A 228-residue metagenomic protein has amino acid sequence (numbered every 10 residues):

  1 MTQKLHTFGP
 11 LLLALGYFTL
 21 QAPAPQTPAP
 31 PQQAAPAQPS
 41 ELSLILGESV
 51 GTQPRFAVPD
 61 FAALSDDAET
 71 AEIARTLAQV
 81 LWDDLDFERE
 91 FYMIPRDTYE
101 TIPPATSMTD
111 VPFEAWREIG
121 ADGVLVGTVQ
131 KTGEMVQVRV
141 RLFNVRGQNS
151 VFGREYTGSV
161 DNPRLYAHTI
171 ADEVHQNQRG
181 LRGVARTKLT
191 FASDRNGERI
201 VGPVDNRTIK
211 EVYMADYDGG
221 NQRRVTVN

Functional and structural regions predicted by a protein language model:
M1-P10: Bacterial N-terminal signal peptides that target proteins for export
G9-T19: Bacterial N-terminal signal peptides
P39-P112, L125-K131: Short beta-strand->alpha-helix linker/helix-N-cap micro-motif that forms a surface specificity/interaction loop
T106-E173: Amphipathic beta-strand/beta-sheet edge segments enriched in Tyr/Trp
V126, L189-D194, E198: Residue position within the beta-strands of beta-propeller blades
M135-Q137, G197-Y213: Structural motif
D172-R186: Structural signature of eukaryotic scaffold interfaces centered on beta-propeller domains
A215-N228: Multi-bladed beta-propeller domains
